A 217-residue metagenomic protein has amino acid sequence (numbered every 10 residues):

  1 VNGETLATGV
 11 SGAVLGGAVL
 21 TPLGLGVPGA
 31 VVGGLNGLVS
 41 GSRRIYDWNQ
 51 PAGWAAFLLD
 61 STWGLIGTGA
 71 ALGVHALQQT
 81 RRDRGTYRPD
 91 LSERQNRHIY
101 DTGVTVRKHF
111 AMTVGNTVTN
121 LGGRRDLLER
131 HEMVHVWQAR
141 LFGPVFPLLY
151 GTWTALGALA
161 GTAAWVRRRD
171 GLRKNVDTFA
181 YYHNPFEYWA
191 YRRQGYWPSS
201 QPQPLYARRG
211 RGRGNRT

Functional and structural regions predicted by a protein language model:
V1, G9-P22: Charge-biased, low-complexity intrinsically disordered regions
E4-A13, P51-D83, R94-N96, Y100-K108 (+1 more regions): Metalloprotease/metallohydrolase-associated module, dominated by Zn2+-dependent proteases
G17-V27, F142-G143: Transmembrane helix interruption/hinge and helix-loop junction motifs
G26-G53: Membrane-embedded multi-pass helical conduit in multi-pass membrane proteins, especially envelope-biosynthetic
N96-D126: Active-site scaffold of zinc-dependent metalloenzymes
R124-V136: Short alpha-helical catalytic segment bearing the HExxH-like zincin motif of zinc-dependent metalloproteases
M133-T152: Catalytic Zn2+-binding segment of zinc metalloproteases
